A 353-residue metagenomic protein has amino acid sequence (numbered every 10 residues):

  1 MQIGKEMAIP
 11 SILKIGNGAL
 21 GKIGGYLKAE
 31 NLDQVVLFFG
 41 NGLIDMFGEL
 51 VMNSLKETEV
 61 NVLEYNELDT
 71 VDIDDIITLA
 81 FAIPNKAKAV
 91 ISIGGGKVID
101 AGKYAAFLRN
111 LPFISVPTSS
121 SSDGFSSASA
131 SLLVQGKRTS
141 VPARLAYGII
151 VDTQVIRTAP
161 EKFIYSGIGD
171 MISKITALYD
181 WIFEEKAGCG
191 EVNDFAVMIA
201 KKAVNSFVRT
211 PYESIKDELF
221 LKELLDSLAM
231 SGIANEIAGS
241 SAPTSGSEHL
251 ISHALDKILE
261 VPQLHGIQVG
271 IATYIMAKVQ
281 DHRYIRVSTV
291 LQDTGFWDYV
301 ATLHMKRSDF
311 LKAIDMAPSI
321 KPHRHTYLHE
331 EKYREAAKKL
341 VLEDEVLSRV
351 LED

Functional and structural regions predicted by a protein language model:
M1-A89: ATP/NTP phosphate-donor binding region
K5-M7, E30, A82-N85, A106 (+7 more regions): Solvent-exposed alpha-helices and their adjacent loops that cap or buttress functional pockets in soluble metabolic
I44-F47, K97-K103, S122-F125, T244 (+1 more regions): Short glycine/serine/threonine-rich phosphate/pyrophosphate-binding segments that cradle anionic phosphate groups
I83-A105, R109-S120: A short, small-residue-rich loop immediately preceding and capping a beta-strand
L108-A203: A glycine/threonine-rich phosphate-anchoring loop and its flanking beta-alpha core in nucleotide/phosphate-binding
M171, H282-D353: C-terminal charged capping/lid subdomain of soluble metabolic enzymes
D194-A301, M305: Active-site segments that bind and position negatively charged phosphate/pyrophosphate groups
